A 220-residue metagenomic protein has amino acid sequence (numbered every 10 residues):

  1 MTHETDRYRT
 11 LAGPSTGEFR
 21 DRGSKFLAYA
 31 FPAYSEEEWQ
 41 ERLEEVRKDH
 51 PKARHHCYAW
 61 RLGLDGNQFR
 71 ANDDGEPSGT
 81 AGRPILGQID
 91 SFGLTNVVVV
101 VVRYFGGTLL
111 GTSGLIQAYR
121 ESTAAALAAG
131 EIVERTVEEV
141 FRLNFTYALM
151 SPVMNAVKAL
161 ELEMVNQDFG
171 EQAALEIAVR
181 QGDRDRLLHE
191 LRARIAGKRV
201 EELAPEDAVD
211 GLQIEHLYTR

Functional and structural regions predicted by a protein language model:
M1-G79, R184, H189, A193-G197 (+1 more regions): C-terminal regulatory domains involved in ligand/effector binding and gene-expression control
T2, M164-D185: Non-DNA-binding regulatory cores of transcription-related proteins, predominantly C-terminal effector-binding
F19-S24, V133-R135, D168-F169: Short, flexible turn/loop "capping" segments at secondary-structure junctions
S35-E36, T146-M150, A178-D185: Helix N-cap motif at beta-to-alpha junctions
A81, I85-G130: Active-site beta-strand/loop microenvironment that shapes enzyme catalytic pockets
I132-L149: Short glycine-/aliphatic-rich beta-strand segments at the starts of folded cytosolic domains
N144-E163: Short amphipathic alpha-helix segments
